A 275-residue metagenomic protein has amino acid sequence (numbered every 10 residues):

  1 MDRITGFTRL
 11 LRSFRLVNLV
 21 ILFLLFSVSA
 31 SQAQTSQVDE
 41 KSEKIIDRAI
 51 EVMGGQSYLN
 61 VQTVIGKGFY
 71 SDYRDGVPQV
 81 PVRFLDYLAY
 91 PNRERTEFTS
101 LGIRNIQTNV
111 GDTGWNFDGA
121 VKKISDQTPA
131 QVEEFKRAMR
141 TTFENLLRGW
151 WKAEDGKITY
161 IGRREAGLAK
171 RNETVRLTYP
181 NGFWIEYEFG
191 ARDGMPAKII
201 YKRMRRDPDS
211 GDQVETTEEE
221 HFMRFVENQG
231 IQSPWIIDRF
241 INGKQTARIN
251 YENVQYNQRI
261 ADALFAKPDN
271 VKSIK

Functional and structural regions predicted by a protein language model:
M1-F14: N-terminal secretory signal peptides that target proteins for export/translocation
R15-S29: Bacterial N-terminal signal peptides
S27-Q37: Bacterial Sec-dependent signal peptides at the C-terminal "C-region" and cleavage site
A33, G167-D269: Gly/Pro-enriched, hydrophobic low-complexity segments that function as extracytoplasmic propeptides/linkers
Q37-V38, K44-K122, E154-G167: N-terminal mature ectodomain segment of secretory-pathway/periplasmic proteins
R74-P78, L101-R104, M139, N181-W184 (+1 more regions): Solvent-exposed loop/turn segments connecting transmembrane beta-strands in outer-membrane beta-barrel proteins
N116-L146: Acidic/charged, solvent-exposed loop-and-adjacent secondary-structure segments enriched in E/D, K/R, S/T, and G/P
K136-R176, P196, I200: Short, conserved active-site entrance elements at the starts or edges of catalytic domains
